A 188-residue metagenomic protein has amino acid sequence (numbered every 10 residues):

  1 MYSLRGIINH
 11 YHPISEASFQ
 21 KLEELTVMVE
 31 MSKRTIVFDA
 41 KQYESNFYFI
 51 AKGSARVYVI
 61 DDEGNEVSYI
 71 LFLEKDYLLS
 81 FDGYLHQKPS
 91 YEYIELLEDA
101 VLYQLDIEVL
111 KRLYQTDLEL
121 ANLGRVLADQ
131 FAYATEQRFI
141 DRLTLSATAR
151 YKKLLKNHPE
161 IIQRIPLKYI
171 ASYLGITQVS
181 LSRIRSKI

Functional and structural regions predicted by a protein language model:
M1-V27, G83: Cyclic nucleotide-binding regulatory module and flanking cytosolic helices
M28-V29, S45-I50, Y69-I70, Y173: His/acidic/aromatic-lined binding-pocket segments of jelly-roll/cupin-type domains and related regulatory beta-sandwich
R34, S45, F49-R56, K75: Glycine- and acidic-residue-biased ligand/ion/polar-headgroup-sensing regions
V37-Q42: Short phosphate-coordinating micro-motif centered on Lys-Gly-acidic
Y58-I60, L97: A generic structural motif
S68-V126: Cyclic-nucleotide recognition modules
F131-I140: Short, Lys/Arg-enriched N-terminal segment that forms or immediately precedes the first helix of a structured domain
L145-I188: Phosphate-/nucleic-acid-contacting segments
